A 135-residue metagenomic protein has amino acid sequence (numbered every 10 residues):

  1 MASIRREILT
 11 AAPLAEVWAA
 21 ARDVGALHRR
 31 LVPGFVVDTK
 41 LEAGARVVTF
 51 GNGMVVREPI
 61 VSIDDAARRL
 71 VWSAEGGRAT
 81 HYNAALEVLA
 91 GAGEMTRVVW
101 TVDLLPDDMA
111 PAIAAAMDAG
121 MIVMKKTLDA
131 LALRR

Functional and structural regions predicted by a protein language model:
M1-K40: Hydrophobic ligand-binding cavity/cleft-lining segments
E7-A11, T49, P59, E87: Generic structural detector for well-ordered beta-strands
T10-A12, F50, A74, L104: Short beta-strand-to-loop capping motifs
A11-A15, S62-A66, V88-R97: A short, structured loop/turn motif at beta-sheet edges
G25-R78, N83, R97, R134: Glycine-rich portal/gate segments that line the openings of hydrophobic small-molecule binding cavities
E75-K126, R135: Beta-strand/loop substructures that line and gate deep hydrophobic ligand-binding cavities in soluble
